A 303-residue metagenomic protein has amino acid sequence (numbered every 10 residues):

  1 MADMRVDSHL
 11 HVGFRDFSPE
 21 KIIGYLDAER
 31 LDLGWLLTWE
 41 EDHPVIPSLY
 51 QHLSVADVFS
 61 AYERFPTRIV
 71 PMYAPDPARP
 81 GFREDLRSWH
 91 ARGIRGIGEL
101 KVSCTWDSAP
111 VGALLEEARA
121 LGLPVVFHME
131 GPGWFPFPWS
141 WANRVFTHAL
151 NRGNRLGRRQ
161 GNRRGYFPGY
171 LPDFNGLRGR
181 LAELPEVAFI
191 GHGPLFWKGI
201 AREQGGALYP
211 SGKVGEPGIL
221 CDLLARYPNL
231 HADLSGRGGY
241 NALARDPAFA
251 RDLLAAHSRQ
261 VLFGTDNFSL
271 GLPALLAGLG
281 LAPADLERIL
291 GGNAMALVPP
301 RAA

Functional and structural regions predicted by a protein language model:
M1-H11, F17-E41, R87, D252 (+2 more regions): Mid-to-C-terminal alpha-helical segments outside catalytic/metal-binding sites
M1-L121: Mid-domain alpha/beta scaffold segments of enzyme catalytic cores
H9-G13, W39-E41, A74-A78, L100-S103 (+5 more regions): Active-site beta-loop-alpha junctions enriched in small/polar residues
F17, V45-I46, R83, S108-A109 (+4 more regions): Short glycine-/acidic-enriched loop or helix-start segments at secondary-structure transitions that form or flank
K21, D57-S60, E84, A113 (+5 more regions): Alpha-helical elements of Rossmann-like donor-binding domains used by nucleotide-donor carbohydrate transfer enzymes
E41-R64, V111-L114, L121, P132-A149 (+6 more regions): Ligand-binding grooves and catalytic loops that recognize ribose/phosphate and carbohydrate rings, and esterified lipid
E63-R68, E183-V187, A225-N229, G280-D285: Short helix-capping segments at alpha-helix termini
V111-L262: Catalytic pocket-lining loop regions of alpha/beta-barrel enzymes, especially the amidohydrolase/enolase/GH5 lineages
